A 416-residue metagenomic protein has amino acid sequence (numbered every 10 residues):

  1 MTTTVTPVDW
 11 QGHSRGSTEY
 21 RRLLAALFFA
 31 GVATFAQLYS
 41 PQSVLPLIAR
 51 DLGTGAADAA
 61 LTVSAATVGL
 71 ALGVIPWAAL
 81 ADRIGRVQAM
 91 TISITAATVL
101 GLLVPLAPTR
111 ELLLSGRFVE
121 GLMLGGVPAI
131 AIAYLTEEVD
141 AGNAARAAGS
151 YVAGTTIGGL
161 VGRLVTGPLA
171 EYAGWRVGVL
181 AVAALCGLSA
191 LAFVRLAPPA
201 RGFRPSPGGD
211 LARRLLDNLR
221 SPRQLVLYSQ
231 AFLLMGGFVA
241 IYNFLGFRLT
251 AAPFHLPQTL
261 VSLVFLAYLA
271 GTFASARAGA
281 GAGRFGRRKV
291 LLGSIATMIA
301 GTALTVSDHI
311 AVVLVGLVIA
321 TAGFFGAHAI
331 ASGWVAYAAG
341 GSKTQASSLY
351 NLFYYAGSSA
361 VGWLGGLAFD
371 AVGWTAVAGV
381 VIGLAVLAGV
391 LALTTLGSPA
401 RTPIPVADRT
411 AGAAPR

Functional and structural regions predicted by a protein language model:
V8-S17, A197-Y228, G412: Juxtamembrane intracellular "pre-TM" segments in multi-pass secondary transporters
G53, G85, L106-L112, D140 (+1 more regions): Helix-breaking motifs and short loop linkers at transmembrane-helix boundaries and internal kinks in secondary membrane
L72-T109: Conserved MFS/SLC helix-loop-helix module at the cytosolic interface between two early adjacent transmembrane helices
A96, L100, E111-E120, A311-I319: Paired small-residue
L112, A141-N143, G149-A197: Helix-loop-helix hairpin linking two adjacent transmembrane segments in secondary transporters
G116-T155: Cytoplasmic helix-loop-helix junction between adjacent transmembrane helices in 12-TM secondary transporters
R288-A331: C-terminal transmembrane helical hairpin of 12-TM major facilitator-type secondary transporters
